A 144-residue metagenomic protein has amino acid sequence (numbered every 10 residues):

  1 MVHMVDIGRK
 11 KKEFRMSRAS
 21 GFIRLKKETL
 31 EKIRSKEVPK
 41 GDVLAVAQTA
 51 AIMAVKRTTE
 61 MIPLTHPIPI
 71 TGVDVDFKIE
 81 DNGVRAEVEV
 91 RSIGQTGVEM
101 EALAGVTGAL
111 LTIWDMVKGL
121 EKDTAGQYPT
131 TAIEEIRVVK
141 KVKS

Functional and structural regions predicted by a protein language model:
M1-P39, T49-I52, K56-E60, H66 (+1 more regions): C-terminal binding/interaction regions
L44: Adenine-nucleotide phosphate-binding core of ATP-dependent small-molecule kinases
